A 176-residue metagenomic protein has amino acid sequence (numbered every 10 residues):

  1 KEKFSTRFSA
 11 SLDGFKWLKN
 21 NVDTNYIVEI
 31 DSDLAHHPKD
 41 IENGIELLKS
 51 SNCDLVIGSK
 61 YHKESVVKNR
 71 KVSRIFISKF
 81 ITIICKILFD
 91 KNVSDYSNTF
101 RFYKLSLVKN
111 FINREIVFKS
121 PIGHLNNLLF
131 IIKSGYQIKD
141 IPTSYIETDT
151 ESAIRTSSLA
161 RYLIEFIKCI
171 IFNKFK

Functional and structural regions predicted by a protein language model:
K1-K3, I30-S32, I141: Cofactor-binding loops of NAD(P)H-dependent oxidoreductases, dominated by short-chain dehydrogenase/reductases
E2-L18, Y26, P38-V117, P121 (+2 more regions): Acceptor/aglycone-binding surface of glycosyltransferases and processive sugar-polymer synthases
G14, D33, K104, I131 (+1 more regions): Residue-level signature of catalytic and energy-coupling elements of molecular machines, predominantly ATP/GTP-dependent
D23-D33: Short beta-strand-to-loop acidic/aromatic patch adjacent to the donor-nucleotide binding site
K91-N92, I116-K119, L128-I146: Catalytic donor-sugar/metal-binding loop of nucleotide-sugar-dependent glycosyltransferases
L125: DNA-recognition element of transcription regulators
G135-K176: C-terminal catalytic/acceptor-binding lobe
